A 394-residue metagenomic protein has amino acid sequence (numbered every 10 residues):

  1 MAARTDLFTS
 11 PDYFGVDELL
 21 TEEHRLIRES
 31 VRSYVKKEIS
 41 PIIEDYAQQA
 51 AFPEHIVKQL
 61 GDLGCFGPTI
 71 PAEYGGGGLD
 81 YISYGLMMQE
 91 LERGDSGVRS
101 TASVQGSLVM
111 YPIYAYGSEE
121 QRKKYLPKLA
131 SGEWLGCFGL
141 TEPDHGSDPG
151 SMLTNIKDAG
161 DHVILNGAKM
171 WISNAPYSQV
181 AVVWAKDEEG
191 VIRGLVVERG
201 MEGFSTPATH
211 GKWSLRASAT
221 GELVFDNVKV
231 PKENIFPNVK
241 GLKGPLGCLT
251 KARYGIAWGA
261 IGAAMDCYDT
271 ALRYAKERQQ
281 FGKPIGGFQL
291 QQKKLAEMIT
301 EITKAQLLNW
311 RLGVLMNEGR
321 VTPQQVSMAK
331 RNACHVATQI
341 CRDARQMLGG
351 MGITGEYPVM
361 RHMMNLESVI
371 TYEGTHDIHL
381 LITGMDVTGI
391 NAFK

Functional and structural regions predicted by a protein language model:
M1-V104, Y116-Q121, K128-E133, D148-P149 (+4 more regions): Alpha-helical interface subdomain recognition
G64, M88-E92, A185-D187, V197-E202 (+1 more regions): Short Ser/Thr-interspersed hydrophobic loop/turn segments at strand-loop and sheet-helix junctions that line or gate
M110-Y116, F138-G139: Flexible, glycine-rich active-site loops centered on histidine and acidic residues that chelate a metal or position
L129, D144-S147, W171-N174, K186 (+1 more regions): Short Gly/Pro-enriched turn/cap motifs at secondary-structure boundaries
G132-L140: A short, Trp-centered hydrophobic/proline-enriched beta-strand micro-motif
S151, G200-K232: Flexible, small-/acidic-enriched active-site or ligand-binding loops
L153, H162, N166-T206: A short core secondary-structure module
D226-G244: Long, acidic (Asp/Glu-rich), low-complexity accessory segments flanking structured domains
